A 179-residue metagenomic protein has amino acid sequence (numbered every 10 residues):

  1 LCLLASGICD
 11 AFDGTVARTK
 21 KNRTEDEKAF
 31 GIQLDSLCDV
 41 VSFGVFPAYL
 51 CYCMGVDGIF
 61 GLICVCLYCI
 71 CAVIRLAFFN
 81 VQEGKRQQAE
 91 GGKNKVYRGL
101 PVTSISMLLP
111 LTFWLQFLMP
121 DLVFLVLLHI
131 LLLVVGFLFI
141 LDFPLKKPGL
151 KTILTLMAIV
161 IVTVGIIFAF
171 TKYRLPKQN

Functional and structural regions predicted by a protein language model:
L1-Q33, C64-C69, L131: Membrane-embedded alpha-helical segments that form the functional core of polytopic membrane enzymes, especially those
S6, D13, V45, C71-I74 (+2 more regions): Membrane-embedded alpha-helical transmembrane segments of multi-pass integral membrane proteins
F12-D13, C69-K85: Membrane-water interface of transmembrane alpha-helices
R18-V40, A77-S104, L141-L154: Interhelical loop and helix-boundary elements at the membrane-water interface of polytopic inner-membrane proteins
D26, F30-Q33, G55-I59, K93 (+1 more regions): Juxtamembrane loop-transmembrane helix junctions in multi-pass integral membrane proteins, especially the extracellular
F43-C53, M107-L115: Membrane-interfacial alpha-helical segments at the cytosolic side of multi-pass membrane proteins
C53-C64, I70: Ordered, amphipathic secondary-structure segments that act as subunit-interaction surfaces in large macromolecular
E90-N179: C-terminal membrane-associated helical module and adjoining short loops/tails
